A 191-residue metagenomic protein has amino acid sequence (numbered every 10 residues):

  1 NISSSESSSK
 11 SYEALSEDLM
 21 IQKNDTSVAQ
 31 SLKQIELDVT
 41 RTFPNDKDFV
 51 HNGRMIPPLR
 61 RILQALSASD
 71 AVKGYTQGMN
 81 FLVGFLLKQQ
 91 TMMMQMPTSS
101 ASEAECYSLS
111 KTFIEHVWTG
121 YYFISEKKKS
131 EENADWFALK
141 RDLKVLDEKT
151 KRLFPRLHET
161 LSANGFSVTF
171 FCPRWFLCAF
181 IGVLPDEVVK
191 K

Functional and structural regions predicted by a protein language model:
N1-K191: Helix-rich, well-folded core regions that mediate interactions or catalysis
